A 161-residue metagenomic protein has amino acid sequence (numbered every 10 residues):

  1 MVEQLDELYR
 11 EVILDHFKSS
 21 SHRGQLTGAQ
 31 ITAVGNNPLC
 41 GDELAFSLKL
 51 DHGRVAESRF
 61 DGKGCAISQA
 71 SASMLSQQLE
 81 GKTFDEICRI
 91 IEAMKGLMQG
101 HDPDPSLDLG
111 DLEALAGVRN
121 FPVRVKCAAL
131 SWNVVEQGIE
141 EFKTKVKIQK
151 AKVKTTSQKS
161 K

Functional and structural regions predicted by a protein language model:
M1-T27, A56, K82-K150, K154-K161: C-terminal binding/interaction regions
S19-E57, G62: Structured beta-strand/loop patches that form or line metal/cofactor-binding pockets in enzymes
S20, S68, Q78: Cys/His-rich metal-chelating microdomains
C40, C65, C127: Functionally engaged cysteine thiol sites
G62-Q69: Short, thiol/selenol-centered motifs that function as redox-active sites or metal-ligating centers
Q69-A70, R89: Alpha-helical macromolecular-interaction surfaces
S71-T83: Alpha-helical support elements that line or immediately flank enzyme active sites and cofactor-binding pockets
